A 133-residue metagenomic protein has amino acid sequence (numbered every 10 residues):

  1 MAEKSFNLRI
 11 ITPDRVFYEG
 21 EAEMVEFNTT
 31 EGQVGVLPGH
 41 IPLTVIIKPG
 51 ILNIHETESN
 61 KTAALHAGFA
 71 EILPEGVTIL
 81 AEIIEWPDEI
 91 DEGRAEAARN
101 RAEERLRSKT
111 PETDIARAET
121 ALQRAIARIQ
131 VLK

Functional and structural regions predicted by a protein language model:
M1-S5: Short, charged, intrinsically disordered terminal tails
R9-R101: Compact, glycine-rich, soluble single-domain proteins
I84-K133: Acidic/glycine-rich phosphate/pyrophosphate-binding loops and surrounding catalytic core that coordinate Mg2+
